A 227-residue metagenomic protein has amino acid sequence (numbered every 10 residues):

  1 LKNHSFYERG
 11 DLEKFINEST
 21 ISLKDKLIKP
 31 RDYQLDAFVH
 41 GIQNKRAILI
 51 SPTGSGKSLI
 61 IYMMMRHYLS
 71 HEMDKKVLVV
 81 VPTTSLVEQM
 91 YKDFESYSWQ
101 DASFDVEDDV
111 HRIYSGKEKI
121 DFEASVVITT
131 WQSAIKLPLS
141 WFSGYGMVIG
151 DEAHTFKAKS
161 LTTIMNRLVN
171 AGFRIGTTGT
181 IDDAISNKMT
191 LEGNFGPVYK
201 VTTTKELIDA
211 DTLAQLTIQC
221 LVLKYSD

Functional and structural regions predicted by a protein language model:
L1-S5: Charged, low-complexity intrinsically disordered regions
G10-I50: Conserved pre-motif I regulatory segment
I50-P52, V80: Residues at the beta-strand->loop junction immediately N-terminal to the Walker
S55: ATP-binding Walker
S58-M63, H67-Y68, M73-S96, L161 (+1 more regions): Conserved Walker A/P-loop ATP-binding site and its immediately adjacent core in helicase/helicase-like ATPase domains
T84-Y114: Conserved helix-turn-beta segment of the N-terminal RecA-like "Helicase ATP-binding" lobe in SF1/SF2 helicases
S115-M147, A158-T163: Conserved helix/coil segment N-terminal to the catalytic DExD/H
G146-M147, H154-Q219: Post-DEXD/H (motif II) to motif III coupling segment of the RecA-like Helicase ATP-binding lobe
